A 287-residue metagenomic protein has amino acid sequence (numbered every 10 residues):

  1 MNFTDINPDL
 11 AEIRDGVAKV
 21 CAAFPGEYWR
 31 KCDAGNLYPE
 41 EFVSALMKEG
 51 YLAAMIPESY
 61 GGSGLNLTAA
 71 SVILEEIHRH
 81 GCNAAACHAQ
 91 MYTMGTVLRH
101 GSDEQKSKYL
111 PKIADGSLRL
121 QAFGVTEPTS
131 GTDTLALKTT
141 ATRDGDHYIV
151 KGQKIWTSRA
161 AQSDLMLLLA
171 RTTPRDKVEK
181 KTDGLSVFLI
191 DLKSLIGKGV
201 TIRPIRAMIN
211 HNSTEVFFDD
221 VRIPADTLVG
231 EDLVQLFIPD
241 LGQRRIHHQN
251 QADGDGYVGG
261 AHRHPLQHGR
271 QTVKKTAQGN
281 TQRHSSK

Functional and structural regions predicted by a protein language model:
M1-C87, E104, K108, K112 (+3 more regions): Amphipathic, small/basic residue-rich leader segments at the start of a protein or domain
A85-E104, G131: N-terminal glycine-rich flavin-associated loop
G116-V125, L169: A short, Trp-centered hydrophobic/proline-enriched beta-strand micro-motif
A136, S194-R222: Flexible, small-/acidic-enriched active-site or ligand-binding loops
K151-G199: A short core secondary-structure module
D220-Q235: Long, acidic (Asp/Glu-rich), low-complexity accessory segments flanking structured domains
A252, A261, T272, T276-A277 (+2 more regions): Short linear motifs in low-complexity or flexible loops
